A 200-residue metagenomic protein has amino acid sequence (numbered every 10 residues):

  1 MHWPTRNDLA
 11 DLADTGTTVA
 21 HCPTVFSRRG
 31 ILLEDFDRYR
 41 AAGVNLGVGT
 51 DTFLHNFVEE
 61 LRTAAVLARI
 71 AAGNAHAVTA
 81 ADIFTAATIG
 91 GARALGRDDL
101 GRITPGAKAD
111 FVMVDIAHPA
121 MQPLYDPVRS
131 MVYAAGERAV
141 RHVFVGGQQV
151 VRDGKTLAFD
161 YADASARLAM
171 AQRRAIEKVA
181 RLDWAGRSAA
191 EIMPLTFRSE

Functional and structural regions predicted by a protein language model:
M1-T18, R29-L46: Histidine/acidic residue-rich metal-binding segments in metalloenzymes
H2, P23-T24, A117: Short glycine-/small-residue-rich Rossmann-like dinucleotide-binding loops
R6, R29-G30, H55, M121-Q122 (+1 more regions): Loop/helix-junction capping segments adjacent to catalytic residues or to phosphate/diphosphate-binding pockets
L9, G30-L33, V58, Y125 (+1 more regions): Conserved strand-to-helix beginnings and helix N-cap segments that scaffold or border functional pockets
V19-C22, G49: Short beta-strands and strand-loop turn motifs
P23-R28, T52-F53: Short, acidic/turn-prone active-site loops that include or flank metal/cofactor- and phosphate-binding residues
D35-M121, V132-G136: His/Asp/Glu-enriched, well-ordered alpha-helical/loop segment that forms or immediately abuts the divalent-metal
T88-E200: Active-site microenvironment of metallo-dependent hydrolases
